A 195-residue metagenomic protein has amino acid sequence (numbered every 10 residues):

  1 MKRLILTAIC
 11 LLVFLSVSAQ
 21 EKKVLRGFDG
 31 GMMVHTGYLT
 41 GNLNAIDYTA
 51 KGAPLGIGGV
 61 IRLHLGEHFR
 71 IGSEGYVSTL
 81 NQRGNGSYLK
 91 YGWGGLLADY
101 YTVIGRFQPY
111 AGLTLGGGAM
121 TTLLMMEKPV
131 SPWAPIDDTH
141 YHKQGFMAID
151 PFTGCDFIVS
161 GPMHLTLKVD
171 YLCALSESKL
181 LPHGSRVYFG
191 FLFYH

Functional and structural regions predicted by a protein language model:
M1-R26: Cleavable N-terminal export/targeting peptides
A19-L65, F69-I71, Y194: Short glycine/proline- and aromatic-enriched beta-strand/turn motifs that initiate or cap beta-hairpins
D29-G37, E74-Y76, G112-G116, K168-D170: Transmembrane beta-strands of outer-membrane beta-barrel proteins
T40-N44, W133-T139, Y171-C173: Extracytoplasmic loops and strand-loop junctions of Gram-negative outer membrane beta-barrel proteins
D47-A53, N85-Y91, D138-G145, S178-G184: Replace "Gram-negative outer membrane beta-barrel proteins" with "bacterial and organellar outer membrane beta-barrel
L63-A134, M147-I149, F157-M163, L192-F193: Gram-negative (and chloroplast) outer-membrane scaffold detector with strong preference for beta-barrel transmembrane
P182-H195: Outer-membrane beta-barrel "beta-signal"
